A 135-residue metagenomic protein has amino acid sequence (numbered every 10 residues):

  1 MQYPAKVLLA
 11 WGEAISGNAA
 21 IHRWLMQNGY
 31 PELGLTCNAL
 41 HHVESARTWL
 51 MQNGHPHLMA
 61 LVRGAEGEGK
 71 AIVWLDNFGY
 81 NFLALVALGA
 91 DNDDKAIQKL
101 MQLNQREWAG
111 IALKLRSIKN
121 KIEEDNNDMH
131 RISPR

Functional and structural regions predicted by a protein language model:
M1-R135: Ankyrin repeat (ANK) tandem alpha-helical domains that serve as protein-protein interaction scaffolds, prominent
